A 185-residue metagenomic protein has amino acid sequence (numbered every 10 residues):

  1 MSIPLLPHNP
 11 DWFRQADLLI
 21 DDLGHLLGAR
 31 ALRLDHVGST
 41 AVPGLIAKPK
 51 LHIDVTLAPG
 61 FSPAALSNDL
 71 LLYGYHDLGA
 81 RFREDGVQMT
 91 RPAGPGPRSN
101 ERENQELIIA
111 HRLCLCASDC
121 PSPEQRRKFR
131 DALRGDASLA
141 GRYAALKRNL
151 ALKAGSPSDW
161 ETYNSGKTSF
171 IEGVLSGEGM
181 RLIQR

Functional and structural regions predicted by a protein language model:
M1-D35: Helical scaffold of the NTase/Pol beta-like nucleotidyltransferase catalytic core
P4-P10, D54-A58, K128-L133: Short histidine-centered catalytic/ligand-binding loop motif
D22-A65: Active-site nucleotide-donor binding segment shared across nucleotidyl transfer reactions
G44-K48, Q105-L107, E124: Short, flexible turn/loop "capping" segments at secondary-structure junctions
A65-G74: Short amphipathic alpha-helices in soluble, non-transmembrane regions that often serve as interface/regulatory elements
Y75-P121: Conserved catalytic core of two-metal-ion nucleotidyltransferases
L115-R185: Catalytic cores of NTP-dependent nucleotidyl/adenyl transfer enzymes across multiple folds
